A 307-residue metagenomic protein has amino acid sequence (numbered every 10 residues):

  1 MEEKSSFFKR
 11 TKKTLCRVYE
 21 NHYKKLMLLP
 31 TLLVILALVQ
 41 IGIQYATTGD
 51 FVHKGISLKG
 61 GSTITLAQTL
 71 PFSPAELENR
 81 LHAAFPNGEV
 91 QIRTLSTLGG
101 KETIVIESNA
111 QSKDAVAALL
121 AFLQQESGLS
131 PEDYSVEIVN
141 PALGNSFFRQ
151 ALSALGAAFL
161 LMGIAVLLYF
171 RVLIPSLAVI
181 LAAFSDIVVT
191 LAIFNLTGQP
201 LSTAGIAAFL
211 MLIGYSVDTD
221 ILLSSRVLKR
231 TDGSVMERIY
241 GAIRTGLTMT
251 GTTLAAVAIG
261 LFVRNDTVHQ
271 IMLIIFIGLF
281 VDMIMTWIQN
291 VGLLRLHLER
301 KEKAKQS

Functional and structural regions predicted by a protein language model:
M1-S307: A structural signal for conserved, well-ordered secondary-structure elements that form binding/interaction cores
